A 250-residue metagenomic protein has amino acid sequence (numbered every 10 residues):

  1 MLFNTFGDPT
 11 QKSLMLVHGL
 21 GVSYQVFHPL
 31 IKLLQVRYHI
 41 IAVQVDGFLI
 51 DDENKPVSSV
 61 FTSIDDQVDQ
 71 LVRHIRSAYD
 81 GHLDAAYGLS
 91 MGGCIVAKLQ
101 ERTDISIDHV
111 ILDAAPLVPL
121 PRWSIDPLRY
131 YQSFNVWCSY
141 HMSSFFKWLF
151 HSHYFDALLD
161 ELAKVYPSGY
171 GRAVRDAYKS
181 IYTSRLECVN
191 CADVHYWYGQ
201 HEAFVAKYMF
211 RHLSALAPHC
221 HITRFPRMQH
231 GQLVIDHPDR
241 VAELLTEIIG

Functional and structural regions predicted by a protein language model:
N4-E53: Conserved HGGG/HGGXW glycine-rich cap/lid loop of the alpha/beta-hydrolase fold
I41-A85: Active-site loop/oxyanion-hole signature of alpha/beta-hydrolase fold enzymes
G88-G92, V96: Gly/Ala-rich beta-loop-alpha elbow adjacent to hydrolase catalytic centers
E101, I107-W137: Flexible "cap/lid" loop of the alpha/beta hydrolase fold
R122, C138-V189: Conserved alpha/beta-hydrolase catalytic His-Asp/Glu region
N190, Y196-Y198: Short beta-strand/loop motif that positions the catalytic acidic residue of the alpha/beta-hydrolase fold
Q200-V205, G231: Acidic catalytic loop of the alpha/beta-hydrolase fold
M228-P238: Catalytic histidine-centered segment of alpha/beta-hydrolase-like enzymes
